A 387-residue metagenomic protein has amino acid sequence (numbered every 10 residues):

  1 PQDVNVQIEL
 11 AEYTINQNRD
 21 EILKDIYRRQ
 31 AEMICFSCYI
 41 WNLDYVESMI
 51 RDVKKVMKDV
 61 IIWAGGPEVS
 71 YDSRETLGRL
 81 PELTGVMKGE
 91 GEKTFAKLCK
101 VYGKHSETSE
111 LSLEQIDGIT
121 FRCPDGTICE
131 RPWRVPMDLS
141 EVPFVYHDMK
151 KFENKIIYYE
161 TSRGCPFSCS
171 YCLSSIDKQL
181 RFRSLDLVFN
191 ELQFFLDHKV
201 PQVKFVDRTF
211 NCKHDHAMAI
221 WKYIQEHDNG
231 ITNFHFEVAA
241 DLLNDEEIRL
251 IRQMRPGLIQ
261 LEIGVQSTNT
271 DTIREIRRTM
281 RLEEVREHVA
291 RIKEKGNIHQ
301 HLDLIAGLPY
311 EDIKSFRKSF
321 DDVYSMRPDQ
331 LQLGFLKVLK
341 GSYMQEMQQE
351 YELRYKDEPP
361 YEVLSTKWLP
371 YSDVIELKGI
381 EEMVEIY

Functional and structural regions predicted by a protein language model:
P1-Q7: Short helix-loop-beta junction
E9-W133: Glycine-rich beta-alpha loop elements in corrinoid/cobalamin-binding modules across cobalamin-dependent enzymes
Y13-T14, Y39, R208-C212, A240 (+1 more regions): Short, solvent-exposed turn/loop segments enriched in Gly/Ser/Thr/Pro and often Arg
Q17, E90, R183, C212-D215 (+3 more regions): Residue-level signal for the nucleotide or nucleotide-sugar donor/cofactor binding architecture
M33-C35, I61, L196-V206, I231-E237 (+2 more regions): Conserved C-terminal portion of the radical SAM core fold that forms the substrate/S-adenosylmethionine-binding
W133-L139: A short, sequence-level motif marking secondary-structure junctions
S140-E294, I298: Radical SAM [4Fe-4S] cluster-binding motif and immediate context
